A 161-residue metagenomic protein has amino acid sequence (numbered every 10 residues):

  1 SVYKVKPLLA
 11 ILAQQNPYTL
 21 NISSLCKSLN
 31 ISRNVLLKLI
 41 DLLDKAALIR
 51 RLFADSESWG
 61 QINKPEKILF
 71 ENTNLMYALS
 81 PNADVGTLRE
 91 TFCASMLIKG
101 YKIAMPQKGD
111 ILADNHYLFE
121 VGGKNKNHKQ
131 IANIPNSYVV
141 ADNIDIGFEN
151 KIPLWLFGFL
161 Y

Functional and structural regions predicted by a protein language model:
S1-K108: Accessory nucleic acid-recognition modules appended to NTPase machines
I62, L112-A113, A132-N133: A structural signal for short secondary-structure junctions
L69-F70, L118-E120, V139: Short hydrophobic-aromatic micro-motifs
S80, V85, K124-N133, F148-E149: Active-site-adjacent loop/helix micro-motif of nuclease/hydrolase catalytic cores
L97, I111-N127: Conserved catalytic cores of phosphodiester-cleaving nucleases, focusing on short active-site segments
Q107, G122, V140-I144: Residues at the C-termini of beta-strands that transition into short coil/loop
D114, N136-G147: Nucleic-acid nuclease catalytic cores
D145-Y161: Domain-level recognition of nuclease-like catalytic cores that cleave nucleotide substrates
